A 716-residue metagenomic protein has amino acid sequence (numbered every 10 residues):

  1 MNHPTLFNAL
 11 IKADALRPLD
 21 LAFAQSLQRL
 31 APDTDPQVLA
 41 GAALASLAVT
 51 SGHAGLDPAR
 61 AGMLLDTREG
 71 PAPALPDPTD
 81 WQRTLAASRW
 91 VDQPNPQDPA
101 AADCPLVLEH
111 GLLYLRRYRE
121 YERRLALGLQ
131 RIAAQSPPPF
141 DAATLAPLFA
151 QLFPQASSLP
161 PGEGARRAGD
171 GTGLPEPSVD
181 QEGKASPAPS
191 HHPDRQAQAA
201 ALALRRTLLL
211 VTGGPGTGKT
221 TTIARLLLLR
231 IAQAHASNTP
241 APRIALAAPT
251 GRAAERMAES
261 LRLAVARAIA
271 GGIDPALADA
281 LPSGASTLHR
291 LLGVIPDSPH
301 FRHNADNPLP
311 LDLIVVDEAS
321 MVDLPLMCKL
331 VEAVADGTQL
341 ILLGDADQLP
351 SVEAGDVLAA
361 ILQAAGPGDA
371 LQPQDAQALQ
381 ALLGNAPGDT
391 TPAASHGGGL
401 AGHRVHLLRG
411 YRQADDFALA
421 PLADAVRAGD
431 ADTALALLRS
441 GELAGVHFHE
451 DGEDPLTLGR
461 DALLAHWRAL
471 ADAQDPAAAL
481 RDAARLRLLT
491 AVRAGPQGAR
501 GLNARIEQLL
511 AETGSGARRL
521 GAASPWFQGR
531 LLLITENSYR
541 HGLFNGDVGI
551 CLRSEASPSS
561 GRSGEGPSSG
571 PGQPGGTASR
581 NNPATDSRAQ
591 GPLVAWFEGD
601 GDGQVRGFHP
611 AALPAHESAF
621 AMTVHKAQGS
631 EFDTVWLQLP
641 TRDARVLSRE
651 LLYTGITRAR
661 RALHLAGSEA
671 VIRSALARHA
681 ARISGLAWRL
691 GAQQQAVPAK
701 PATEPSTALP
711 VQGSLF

Functional and structural regions predicted by a protein language model:
N2-A143, S320: N-terminal accessory nucleic-acid engagement/regulatory domains that precede and modulate ATP-driven motor cores
V107-A156, S190-G214, R230: Pre-Walker A segment
L159, L174, P571-Q573, L709: Leucine-biased recognition of intrinsically disordered, low-complexity hydrophobic segments
G162-G164, A305-D306, G561: Glycine-biased, low-complexity coil/linker segments
Q198-A200, L204-L437: ASCE P-loop NTPase helicase motor core
A200-L202, P215, L246, L277 (+12 more regions): Replace "in large, NTP-powered and nucleic-acid-processing enzymes" with "in large, NTP-powered factors and other
D347, S351-L532, S538-H541, R562 (+3 more regions): Conserved helicase motor core of P-loop NTPases
D547-P558, A578-F716: C-terminal accessory regions
